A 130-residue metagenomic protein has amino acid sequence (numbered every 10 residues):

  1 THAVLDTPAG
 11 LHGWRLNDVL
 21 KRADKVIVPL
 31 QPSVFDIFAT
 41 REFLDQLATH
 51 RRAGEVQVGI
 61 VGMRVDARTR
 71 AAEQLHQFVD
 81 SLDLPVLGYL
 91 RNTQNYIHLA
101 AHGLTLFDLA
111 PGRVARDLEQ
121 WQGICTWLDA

Functional and structural regions predicted by a protein language model:
T1-A3: Loop/turn-to-beta-strand initiation segments
P8-N92: Conserved catalytic-core segment of NTP-binding enzymes
V56-M63, R113-G123: Short, basic, helix/turn surface patches
Q94-H98: Short, glycine-rich, amphipathic interfacial segments at transmembrane boundaries or analogous
A100-L118: C-terminal boundary of histidine-terminating zinc-finger modules
G123-A130: C-terminal alpha-helix
